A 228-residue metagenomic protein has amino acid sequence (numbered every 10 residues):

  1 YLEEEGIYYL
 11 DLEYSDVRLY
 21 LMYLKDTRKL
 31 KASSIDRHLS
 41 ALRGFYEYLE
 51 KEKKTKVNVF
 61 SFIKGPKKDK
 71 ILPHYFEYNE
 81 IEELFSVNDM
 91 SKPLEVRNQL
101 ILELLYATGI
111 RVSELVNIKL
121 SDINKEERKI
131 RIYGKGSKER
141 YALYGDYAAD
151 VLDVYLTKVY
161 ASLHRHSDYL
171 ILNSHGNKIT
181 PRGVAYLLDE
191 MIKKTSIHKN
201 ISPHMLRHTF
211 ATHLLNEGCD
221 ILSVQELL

Functional and structural regions predicted by a protein language model:
Y1-L228: Conserved catalytic core of the tyrosine transesterase superfamily
